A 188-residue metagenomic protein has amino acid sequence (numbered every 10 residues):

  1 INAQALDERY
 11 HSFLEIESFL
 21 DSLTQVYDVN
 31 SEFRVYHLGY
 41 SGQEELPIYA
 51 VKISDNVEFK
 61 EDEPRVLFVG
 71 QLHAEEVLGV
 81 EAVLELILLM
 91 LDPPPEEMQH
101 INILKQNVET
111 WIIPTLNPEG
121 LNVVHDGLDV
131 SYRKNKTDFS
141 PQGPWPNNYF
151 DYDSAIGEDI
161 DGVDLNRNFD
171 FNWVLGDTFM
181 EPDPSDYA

Functional and structural regions predicted by a protein language model:
I1-E45: Short glycine- and acidic-rich boundary segments immediately preceding or forming the N-terminal edge of structured
I1-E8, L67-G70, D183-D186: Acidic/histidine-rich, surface-exposed loop or edge segments in extracytoplasmic proteins
F33, I48, T110: Short, conserved active-site loop motifs that form the nucleotide-linked donor/cofactor pocket
E44-I53: A short loop-to-beta-strand scaffold at the N-terminal edge of the catalytic core in hydrolase folds
I53-D62: A short acidic-Thr-Gly-centered motif at the start of a beta-strand
S54-D55, L72, L116, F169: A mature extracytoplasmic/lumenal domain signature
D62-E63, V77-E81, E85-A188: Active-site/substrate-binding loop(s) of hydrolase catalytic cores
F68-G79: Active-site histidine-acidic residue metal-binding/catalytic motifs, centered on HxH/HExxH-like signatures
